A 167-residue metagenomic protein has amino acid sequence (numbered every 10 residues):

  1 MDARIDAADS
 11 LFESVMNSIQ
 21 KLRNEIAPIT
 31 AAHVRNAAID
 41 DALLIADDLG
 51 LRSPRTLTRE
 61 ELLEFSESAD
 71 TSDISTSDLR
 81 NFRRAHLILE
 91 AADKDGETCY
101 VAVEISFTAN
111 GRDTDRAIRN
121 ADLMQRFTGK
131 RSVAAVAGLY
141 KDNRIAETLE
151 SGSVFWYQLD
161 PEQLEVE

Functional and structural regions predicted by a protein language model:
M1-I45: Amphipathic, low-proline, heptad-repeat alpha-helices and/or compositionally biased low-complexity charged/polar-rich
R35, T114-D115, A146: Conserved strand-to-helix beginnings and helix N-cap segments that scaffold or border functional pockets
L44-P54, V101: Intrinsically disordered, low-complexity regions enriched in Ser/Thr/Pro/Gly and simple repeats
S53-K94: Active-site metal-binding core of divalent-cation-utilizing nuclease and nuclease-like domains
R83-D113, A117-D122: Conserved catalytic cores of phosphodiester-cleaving nucleases, focusing on short active-site segments
D113-A134, G138: Short, charged, amphipathic alpha-helix that recurs within catalytic cores of restriction-modification and other
V133-E167: Domain-level recognition of nuclease-like catalytic cores that cleave nucleotide substrates
